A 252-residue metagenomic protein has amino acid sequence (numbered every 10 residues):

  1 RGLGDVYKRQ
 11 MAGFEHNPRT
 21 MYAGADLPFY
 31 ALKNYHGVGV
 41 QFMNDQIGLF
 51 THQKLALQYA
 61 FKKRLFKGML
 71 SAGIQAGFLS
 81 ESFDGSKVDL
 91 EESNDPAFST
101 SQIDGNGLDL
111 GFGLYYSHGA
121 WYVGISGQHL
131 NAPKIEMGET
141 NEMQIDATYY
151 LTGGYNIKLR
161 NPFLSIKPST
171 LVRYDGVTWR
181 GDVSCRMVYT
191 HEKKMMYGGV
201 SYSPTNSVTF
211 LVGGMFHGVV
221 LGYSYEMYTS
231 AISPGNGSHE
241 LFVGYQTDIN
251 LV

Functional and structural regions predicted by a protein language model:
G2-Y7: Short, small-residue-biased leader/transition segments that mark boundaries at the very start of proteins
K8-G13, D45: Short active-site-proximal "capping" loops at secondary-structure junctions
F14-V38, G127, R160: Glycine- and aromatic-enriched membrane insertion/assembly motifs of diderm outer-membrane and organelle channel
Y35-V252: Outer-membrane beta-barrel porins/channels
